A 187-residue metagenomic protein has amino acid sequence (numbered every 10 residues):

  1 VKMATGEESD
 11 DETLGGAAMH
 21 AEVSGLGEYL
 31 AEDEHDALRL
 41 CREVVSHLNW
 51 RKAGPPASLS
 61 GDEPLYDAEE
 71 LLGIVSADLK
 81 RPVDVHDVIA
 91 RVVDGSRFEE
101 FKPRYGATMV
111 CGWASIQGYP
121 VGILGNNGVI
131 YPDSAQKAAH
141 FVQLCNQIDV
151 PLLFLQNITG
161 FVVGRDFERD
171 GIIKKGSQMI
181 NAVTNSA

Functional and structural regions predicted by a protein language model:
V1-A187: Ligand-binding clefts of soluble mixed alpha/beta catalytic domains
